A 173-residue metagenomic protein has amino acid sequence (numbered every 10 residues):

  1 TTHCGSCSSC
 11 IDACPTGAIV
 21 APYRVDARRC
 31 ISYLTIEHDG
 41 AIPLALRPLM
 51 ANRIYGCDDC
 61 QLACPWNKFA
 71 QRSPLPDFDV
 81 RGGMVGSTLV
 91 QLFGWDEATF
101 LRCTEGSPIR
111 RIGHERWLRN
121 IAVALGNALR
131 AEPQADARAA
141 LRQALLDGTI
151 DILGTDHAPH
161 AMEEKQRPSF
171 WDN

Functional and structural regions predicted by a protein language model:
T1-I11: Glycine-rich adenosyl-nucleotide cofactor-binding module
H3, D39-A63, E132-L153: A conserved active-site cap/scaffold subdomain adjacent to cofactor or substrate pockets
S9-S32, R53-Y55, D59-D77: Iron-sulfur cluster-binding cysteine motifs and their immediate structural context in ferredoxin-like electron-transfer
L34-P48, P65-T99, A161-N173: A beta-strand-loop signature enriched in Asp, Gly, Thr, and Trp that corresponds to the sialidase/neuraminidase Asp-box
F100-I112: Acidic, Ser/Thr- and Gly/Pro-rich intrinsically disordered linkers and low-complexity segments that flank or connect
R119-R130: Structural detector for internal amphipathic alpha-helices that build alpha-solenoid repeat scaffolds
A137, A144-N173: His/Asp/Glu-enriched, well-ordered alpha-helical/loop segment that forms or immediately abuts the divalent-metal
